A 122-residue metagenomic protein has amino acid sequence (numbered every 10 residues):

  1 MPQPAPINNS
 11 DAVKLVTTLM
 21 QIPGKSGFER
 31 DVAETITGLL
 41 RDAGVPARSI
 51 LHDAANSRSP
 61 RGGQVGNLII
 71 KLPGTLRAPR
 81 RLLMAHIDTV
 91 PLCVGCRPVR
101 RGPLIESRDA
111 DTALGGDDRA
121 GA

Functional and structural regions predicted by a protein language model:
M1-P2, A47: Metal-dependent amide/peptide-bond hydrolase catalytic core, centered on the "pita-bread" metallohydrolase fold
P2-R30: N-terminal capping segment at the start of a domain
A5, A54-S59, R108-D109, L114: Exposed boundary/loop context
N9, A33, R119-A122: Short alpha-helical patches at coil-to-helix transitions and adjacent helical residues in well-structured domains
D11-K14, D42, P79: Short, functionally important structural connectors and interaction interfaces within domains
T17-Q21, H52, D109-A110: Short amphipathic alpha-helical segments at helix-loop
G24-R77: A non-catalytic alpha/beta surface segment that caps or lines the substrate-entry region of metallo-dependent hydrolase
Q64, K71-P73, R77-A122: Active-site metal-coordination/substrate-binding segment of hydrolases, especially metallo-dependent peptidases
